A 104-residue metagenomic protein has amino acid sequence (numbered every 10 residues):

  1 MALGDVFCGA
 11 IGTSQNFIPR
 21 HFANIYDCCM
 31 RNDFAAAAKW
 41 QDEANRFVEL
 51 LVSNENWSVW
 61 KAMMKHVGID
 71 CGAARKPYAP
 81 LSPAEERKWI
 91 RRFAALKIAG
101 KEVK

Functional and structural regions predicted by a protein language model:
M1-V52: Catalytic alpha/beta core domains of metabolic enzymes, predominantly
D27, A62, R91: Surface-exposed charge patches
M30, K65, A94: Short polybasic/polar patches that bind polyanions
F34, N54-V59, A99-K104: Flexible, glycine/charged-enriched surface loops at secondary-structure junctions
A37, W60, W89: Conserved, mostly hydrophobic/aromatic
E43-Y78: Conserved short secondary-structure transition element at the edge of the structured enzyme core that lines
D70-K104: Flexible C-terminal active-site loop/helix
